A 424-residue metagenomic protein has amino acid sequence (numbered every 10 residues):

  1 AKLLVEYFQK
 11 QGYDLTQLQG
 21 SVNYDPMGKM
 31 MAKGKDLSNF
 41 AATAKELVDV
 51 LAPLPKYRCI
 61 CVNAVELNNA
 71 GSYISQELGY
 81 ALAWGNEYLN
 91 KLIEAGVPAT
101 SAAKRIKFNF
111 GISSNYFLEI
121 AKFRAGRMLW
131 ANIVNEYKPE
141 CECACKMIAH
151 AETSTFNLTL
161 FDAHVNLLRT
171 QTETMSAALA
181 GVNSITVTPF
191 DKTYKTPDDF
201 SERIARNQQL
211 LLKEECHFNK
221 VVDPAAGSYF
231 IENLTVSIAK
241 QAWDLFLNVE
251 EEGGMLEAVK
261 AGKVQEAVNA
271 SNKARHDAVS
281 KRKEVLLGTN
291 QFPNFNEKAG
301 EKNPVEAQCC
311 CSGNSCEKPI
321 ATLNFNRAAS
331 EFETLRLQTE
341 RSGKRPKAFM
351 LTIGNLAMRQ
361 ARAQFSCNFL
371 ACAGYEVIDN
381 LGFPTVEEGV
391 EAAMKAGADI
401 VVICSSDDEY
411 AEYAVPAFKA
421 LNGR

Functional and structural regions predicted by a protein language model:
A1-N115, Y137-E140, K146-H150, A178 (+11 more regions): Catalytic alpha/beta active-site cores
N23-M27, V62-N69, K104-S113, A144-F156 (+3 more regions): A glycine-rich phosphate-binding loop feature that marks nucleotide/adenosyl-phosphate handling sites
L47, A52-K91, L168-F246, E252: Mobile "lid/hinge" segments at catalytic clefts and subdomain interfaces of large enzymes
S72-L78, S113-A125, S154-L167, K195-A205 (+4 more regions): Short glycine/threonine-rich loop-to-helix capping motif typified by GTGT followed within a few residues by an Asp-Pro
G85, N109-P197, S201-A205: Glycine-rich anion/phosphate-binding loop at the beta-strand->alpha-helix junction
N183, N219, D244-P346: Intrinsic disorder at enzyme termini
E333-G374: C-terminal accessory/binding modules appended to enzymatic or scaffolding proteins
